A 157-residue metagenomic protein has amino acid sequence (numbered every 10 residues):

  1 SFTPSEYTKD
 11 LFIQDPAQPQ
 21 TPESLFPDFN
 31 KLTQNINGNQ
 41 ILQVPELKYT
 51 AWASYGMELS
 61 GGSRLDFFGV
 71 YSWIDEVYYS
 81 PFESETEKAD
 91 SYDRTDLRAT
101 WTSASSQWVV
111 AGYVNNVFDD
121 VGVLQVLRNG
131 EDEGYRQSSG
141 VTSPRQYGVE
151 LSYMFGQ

Functional and structural regions predicted by a protein language model:
S1-P81, S152-G156: Gram-negative outer-membrane beta-barrel transporters
P4, T33, G38, A89-S91 (+3 more regions): Generic secondary-structure boundary/loop-capping signal
L11-T21, E83-A89, V123-Y135: Flexible, surface-exposed loop regions and adjacent strand-edge segments of Gram-negative outer-membrane beta-barrel
G38-V44, S84-K88, R136-G140: Outer-membrane beta-barrel domain signature
P45-Y49, S91-T95, S143-Y147: Residues that define the transmembrane beta-barrel architecture of outer-membrane proteins
S72-S80, W101-Q157: C-terminal beta-signal and adjacent terminal beta-strands/loops of Gram-negative outer-membrane beta-barrel proteins
